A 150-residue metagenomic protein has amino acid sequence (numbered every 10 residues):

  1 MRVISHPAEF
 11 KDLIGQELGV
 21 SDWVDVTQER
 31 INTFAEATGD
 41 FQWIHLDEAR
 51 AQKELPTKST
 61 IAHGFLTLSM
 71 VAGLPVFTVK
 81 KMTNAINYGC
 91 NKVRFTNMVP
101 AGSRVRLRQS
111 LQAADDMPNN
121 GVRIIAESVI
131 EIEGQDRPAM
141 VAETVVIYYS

Functional and structural regions predicted by a protein language model:
M1-L13, V99-S150: HotDog/MaoC-like acyl-thioester-processing domains
M1-Y88: Hot-dog-fold acyl-thioester-processing enzymes
C90-F95: Short alpha-helix capping/helix-loop boundary micro-motifs
